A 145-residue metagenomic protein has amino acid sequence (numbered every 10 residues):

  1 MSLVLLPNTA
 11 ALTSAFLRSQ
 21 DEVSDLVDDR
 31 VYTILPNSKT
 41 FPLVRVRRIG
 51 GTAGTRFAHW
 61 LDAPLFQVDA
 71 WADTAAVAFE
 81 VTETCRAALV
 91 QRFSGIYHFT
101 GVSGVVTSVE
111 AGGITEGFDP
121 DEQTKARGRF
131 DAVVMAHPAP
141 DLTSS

Functional and structural regions predicted by a protein language model:
M1-A58, R92-S103, S144-S145: Small/polar-rich, solvent-exposed N-terminal microdomains that initiate assembly or binding
L3-P7, A72, E122: Charge-dense, low-complexity intrinsically disordered segments
G50-A53, A63-Q67, A87-V90: Short, low-complexity, polar/charged sequence segments that are solvent-exposed and flexible
W60-A78, C85, A126-P138: Oligomerization/assembly interface segments of phage tail-like spikes and tubes
T74-V81, Y97-V102: Short C-terminal domain-edge/linker segments immediately following a structured domain
E80-F93: Short, hydrophobic/π-rich interface segment
V90-S145: Acidic-leaning, charged glycine-interspersed low-complexity segments
